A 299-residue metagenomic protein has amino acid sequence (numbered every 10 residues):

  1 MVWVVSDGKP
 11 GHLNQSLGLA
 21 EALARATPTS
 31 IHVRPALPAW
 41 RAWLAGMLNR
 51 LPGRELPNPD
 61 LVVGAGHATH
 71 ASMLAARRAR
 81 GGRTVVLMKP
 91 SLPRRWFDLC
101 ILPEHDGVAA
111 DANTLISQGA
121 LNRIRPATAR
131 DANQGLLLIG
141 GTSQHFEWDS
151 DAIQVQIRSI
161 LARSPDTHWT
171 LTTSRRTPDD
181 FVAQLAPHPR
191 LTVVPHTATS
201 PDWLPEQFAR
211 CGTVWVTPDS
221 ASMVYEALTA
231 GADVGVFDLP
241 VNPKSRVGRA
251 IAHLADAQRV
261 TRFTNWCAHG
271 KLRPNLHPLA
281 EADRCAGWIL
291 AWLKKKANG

Functional and structural regions predicted by a protein language model:
W3, A120-D179, H196: Active-site donor-nucleotide binding/catalytic segment of nucleotide-sugar enzymes
V4-N122: Active-site and donor-binding regions of nucleotide-sugar-utilizing enzymes
P10-N14, A71, P93-R94, V108-A109 (+3 more regions): Short, charged/polar "capping" segments at the starts of alpha-helices and the immediately preceding loops
L17-A20, A75-A76, D180-P189, R246-D256: Short, aromatic/basic amphipathic alpha-helical patches
R94-D151, F263, C267-L272, L276-L279: A nucleotide-sugar donor-handling region in carbohydrate enzymes
A186-S222: Donor nucleotide-activated moiety binding/catalytic core segment of transferases that use nucleotide-activated donors
A209-C211, T229-D233: Conserved donor-binding/catalytic loop of nucleotide-activated donor transferases
I251-G299: Leloir-type glycosyltransferase catalytic cores
